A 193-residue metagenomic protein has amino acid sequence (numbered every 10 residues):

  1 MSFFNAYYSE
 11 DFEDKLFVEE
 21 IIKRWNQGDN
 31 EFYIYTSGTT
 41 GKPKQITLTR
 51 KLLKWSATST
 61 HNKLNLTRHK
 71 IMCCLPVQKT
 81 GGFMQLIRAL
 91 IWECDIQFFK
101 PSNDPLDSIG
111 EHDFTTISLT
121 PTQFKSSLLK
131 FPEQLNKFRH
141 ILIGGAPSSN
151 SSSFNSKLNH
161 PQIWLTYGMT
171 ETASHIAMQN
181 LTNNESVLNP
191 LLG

Functional and structural regions predicted by a protein language model:
M1-R24, I141-L142: ANL superfamily adenylate-forming
F17-Y35, H69: Conserved pre-ATP/AMP-binding loop-to-beta segment of ANL
N30-I46, G168-E171: Conserved adenylation A10 loop of the ANL superfamily
T36-T39, I71, L86, I117 (+3 more regions): Conserved S/T- and glycine-rich ATP-binding loop of Class I adenylate-forming
T47-T58, K70-S126: AMP-binding/adenylate-forming
H61-L66, F131-E133: Glycine-rich helix-loop-beta junction characteristic of Rossmann-like nucleotide cofactor-binding loops
L129-N184: Gly/Ser/Thr-rich phosphate-binding loop
S186-G193: Short Gly/Pro-enriched turn/cap motifs at secondary-structure boundaries
